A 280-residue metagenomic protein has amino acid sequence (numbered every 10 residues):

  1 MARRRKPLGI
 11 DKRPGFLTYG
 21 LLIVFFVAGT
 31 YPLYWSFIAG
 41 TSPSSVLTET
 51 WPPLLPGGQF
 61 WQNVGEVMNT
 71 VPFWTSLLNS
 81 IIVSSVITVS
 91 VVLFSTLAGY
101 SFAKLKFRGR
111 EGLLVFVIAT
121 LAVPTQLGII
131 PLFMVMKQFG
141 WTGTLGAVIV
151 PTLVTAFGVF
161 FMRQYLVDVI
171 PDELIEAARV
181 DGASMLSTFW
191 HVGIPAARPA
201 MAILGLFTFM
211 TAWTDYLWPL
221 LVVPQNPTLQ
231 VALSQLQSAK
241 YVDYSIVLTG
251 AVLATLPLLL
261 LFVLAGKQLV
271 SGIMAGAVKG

Functional and structural regions predicted by a protein language model:
M1-D11: Short, Lys/Arg-rich, polar N-terminal cytosolic tail immediately upstream of the first transmembrane signal-anchor
I10, P14-G280: A structural signal for multi-pass alpha-helical bundles of membrane permease subunits that mediate small-molecule
